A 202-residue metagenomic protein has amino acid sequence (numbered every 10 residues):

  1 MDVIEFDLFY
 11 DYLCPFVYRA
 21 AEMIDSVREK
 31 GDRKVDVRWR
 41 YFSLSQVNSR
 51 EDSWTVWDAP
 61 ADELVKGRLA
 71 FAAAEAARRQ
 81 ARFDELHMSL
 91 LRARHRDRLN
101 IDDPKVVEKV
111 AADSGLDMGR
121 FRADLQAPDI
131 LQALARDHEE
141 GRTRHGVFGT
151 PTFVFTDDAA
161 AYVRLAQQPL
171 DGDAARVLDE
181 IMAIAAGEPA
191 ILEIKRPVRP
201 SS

Functional and structural regions predicted by a protein language model:
M1-V3, S201-S202: Short, low-complexity, intrinsically disordered N-terminal peptides in bacterial proteins
D2-D25: Local sequence-structure signature of Cys/Sec-based thiol-disulfide redox active-site neighborhoods
I4, D52-W54, E85-S89, L116-M118 (+1 more regions): A short alpha-helix capping/helix-coil boundary motif
L13, R79, A127-I130: Short beta->alpha junction loops/turns
P15, A61, L125: Short, surface-exposed alpha-helical recognition segments that flank or form part of ligand/macromolecule-binding
Y18-V106, E180-I184, E188, L192-R199: Structural alpha/beta surface segment adjacent to cysteine/selenocysteine redox centers across thiol/disulfide enzymes
M23-E29, P104-S202: C-terminal cap of thioredoxin/glutaredoxin-like
